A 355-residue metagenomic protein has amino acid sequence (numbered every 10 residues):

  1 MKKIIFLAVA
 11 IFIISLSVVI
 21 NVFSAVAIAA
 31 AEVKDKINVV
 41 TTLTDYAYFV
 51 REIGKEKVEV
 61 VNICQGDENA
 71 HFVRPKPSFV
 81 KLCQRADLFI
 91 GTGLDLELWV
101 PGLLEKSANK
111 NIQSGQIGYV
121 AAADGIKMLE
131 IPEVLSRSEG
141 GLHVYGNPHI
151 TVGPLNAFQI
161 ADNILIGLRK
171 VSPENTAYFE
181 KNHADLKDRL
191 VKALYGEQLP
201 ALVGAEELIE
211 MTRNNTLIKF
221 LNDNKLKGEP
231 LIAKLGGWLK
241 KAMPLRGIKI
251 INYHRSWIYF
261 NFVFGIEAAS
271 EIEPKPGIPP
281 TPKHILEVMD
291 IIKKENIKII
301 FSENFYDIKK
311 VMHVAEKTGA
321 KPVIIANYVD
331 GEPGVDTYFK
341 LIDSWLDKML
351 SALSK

Functional and structural regions predicted by a protein language model:
M1-I4: Positively charged n-region of N-terminal signal peptides that target proteins for export
F6-L7, D307: Short amphipathic alpha-helical "recognition" segments used for binding
A8-V22: Bacterial N-terminal signal peptides
S24-K355: Extracytoplasmic metal-acquisition and chelation regions
